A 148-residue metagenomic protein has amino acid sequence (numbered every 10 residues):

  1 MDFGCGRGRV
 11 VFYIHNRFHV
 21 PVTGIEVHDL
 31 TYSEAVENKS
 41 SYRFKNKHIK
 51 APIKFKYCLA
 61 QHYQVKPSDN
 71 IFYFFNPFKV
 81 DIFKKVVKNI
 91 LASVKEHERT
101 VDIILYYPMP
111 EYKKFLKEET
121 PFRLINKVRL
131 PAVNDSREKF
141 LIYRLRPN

Functional and structural regions predicted by a protein language model:
F3: Conserved beta-strand/loop positions that form the S-adenosyl-L-methionine
G8-F12: Glycine-rich SAM-binding Motif I of class I
N16-P21: Conserved S-adenosyl-L-methionine
G24: Short beta-strand "acidic-cap" motif of Rossmann-like dinucleotide-binding folds
H28: Conserved SAM/SAH-binding beta-strand->alpha-helix loop
E34-P67: S-adenosyl-L-methionine
K56-K95: Active-site segment flanking the S-adenosylmethionine/decSAM binding pocket in AdoMet-dependent transferases
D81-L145: C-terminal substrate-binding/active-site "lid" region of AdoMet-derived donor-dependent transferases
